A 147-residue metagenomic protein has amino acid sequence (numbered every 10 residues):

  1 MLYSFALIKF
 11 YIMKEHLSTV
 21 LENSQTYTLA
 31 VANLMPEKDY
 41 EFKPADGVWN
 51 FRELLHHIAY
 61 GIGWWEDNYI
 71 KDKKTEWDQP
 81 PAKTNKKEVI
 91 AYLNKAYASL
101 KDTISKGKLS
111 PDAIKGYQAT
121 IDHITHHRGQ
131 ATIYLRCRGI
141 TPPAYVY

Functional and structural regions predicted by a protein language model:
M1-M13: Bacterial Sec-dependent N-terminal signal peptides
K14-S18, T84-K87: Active-site rim elements
S18-E22, T26-L29, D39-D78, P111-Y147: Short, contiguous alpha-helical
T26-A30, L93-S99: Amphipathic alpha-helical packing segments from all-alpha helical-bundle domains
A32, D102-I104: Long, well-ordered core segments of solenoidal/helical folds
M35-P36: Membrane-proximal, proline-rich intrinsically disordered regions
K74-N94: Helix-adjacent hinge/juxtasegments
K106-L109: All-alpha RGS (Regulator of G-protein Signaling) helical domain and cognate RGS-like helical scaffolds
